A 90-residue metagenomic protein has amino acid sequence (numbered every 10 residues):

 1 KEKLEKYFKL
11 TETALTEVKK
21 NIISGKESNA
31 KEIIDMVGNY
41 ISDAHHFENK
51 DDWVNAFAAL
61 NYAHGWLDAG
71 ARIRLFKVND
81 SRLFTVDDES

Functional and structural regions predicted by a protein language model:
K1-S90: Long, charged/polar, soluble alpha-helical segments
